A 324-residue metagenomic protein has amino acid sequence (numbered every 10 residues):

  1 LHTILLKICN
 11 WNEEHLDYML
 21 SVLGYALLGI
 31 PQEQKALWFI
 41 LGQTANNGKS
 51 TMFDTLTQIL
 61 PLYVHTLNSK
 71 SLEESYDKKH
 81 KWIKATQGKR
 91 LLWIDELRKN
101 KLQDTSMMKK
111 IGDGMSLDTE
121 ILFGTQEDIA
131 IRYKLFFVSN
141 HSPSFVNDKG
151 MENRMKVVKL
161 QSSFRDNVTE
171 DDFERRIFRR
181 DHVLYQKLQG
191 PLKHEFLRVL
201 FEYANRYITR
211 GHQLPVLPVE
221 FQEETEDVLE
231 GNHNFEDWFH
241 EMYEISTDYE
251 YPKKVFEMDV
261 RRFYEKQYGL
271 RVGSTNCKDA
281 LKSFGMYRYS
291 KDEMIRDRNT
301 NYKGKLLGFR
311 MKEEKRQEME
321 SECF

Functional and structural regions predicted by a protein language model:
L1-G88, K156-V158, L200, N205 (+4 more regions): P-loop NTPase catalytic core of nucleic-acid-dependent motor ATPases
E13-S21, Q34, N46, S50 (+13 more regions): Conserved structured core elements
F39, L91-W93, F137: Structural motif
L41-N46, S50, L97-K99, N140-H141 (+1 more regions): An acidic- and aromatic-residue-enriched active-site/binding cleft used to recognize and process polar
L60-Y63, L67-K81, L102-T105, E120-Q126 (+5 more regions): Positively charged interface segments
G88-L91, S116, I131-L135: Loop/turn-to-beta-strand initiation segments
K89-G114, F145-M151: Conserved AAA+/SF3 P-loop NTPase catalytic/coupling segment centered on the Walker-B
R206-D248: Conserved alpha/beta core segments of nucleic-acid transaction machinery
